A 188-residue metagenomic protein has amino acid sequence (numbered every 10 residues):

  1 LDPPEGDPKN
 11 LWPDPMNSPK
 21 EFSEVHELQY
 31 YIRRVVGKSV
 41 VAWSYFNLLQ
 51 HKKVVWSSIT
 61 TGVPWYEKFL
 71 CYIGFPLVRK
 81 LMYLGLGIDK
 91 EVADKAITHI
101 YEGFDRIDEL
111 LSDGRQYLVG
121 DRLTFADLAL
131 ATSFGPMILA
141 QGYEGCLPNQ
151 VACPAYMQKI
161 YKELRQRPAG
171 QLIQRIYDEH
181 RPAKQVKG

Functional and structural regions predicted by a protein language model:
L1-F69, H180-K184: GST-like domain detector, emphasizing the conserved glutathione-binding G-site in the N-terminal thioredoxin-like
S18, E24, K159, E163-Q166 (+1 more regions): Extracytoplasmic/secretory soluble proteins
F22, A93-I97, Q166: Amphipathic, non-membrane alpha-helical segments in soluble helical-bundle scaffolds
H26, Y101-D105, G170, Q174: Generic alpha-helical structural signal
R34-N149: GST-like fold's C-terminal all-alpha helical module
S133-A183: Short His-centered aromatic/hydrophobic patch
